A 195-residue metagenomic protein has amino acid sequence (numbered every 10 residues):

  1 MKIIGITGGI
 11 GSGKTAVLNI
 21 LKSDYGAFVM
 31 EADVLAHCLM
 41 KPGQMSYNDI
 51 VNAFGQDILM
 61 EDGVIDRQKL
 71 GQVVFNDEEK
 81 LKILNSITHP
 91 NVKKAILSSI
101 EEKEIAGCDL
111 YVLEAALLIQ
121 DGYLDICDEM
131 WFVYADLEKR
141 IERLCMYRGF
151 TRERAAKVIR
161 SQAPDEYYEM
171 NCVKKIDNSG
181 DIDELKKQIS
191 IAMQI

Functional and structural regions predicted by a protein language model:
I6: Hydrophobic anchor at the beta1->P-loop junction of P-loop NTPases
S12: ATP-binding Walker
T15: Walker A/P-loop
A27-M40: Short beta-strand-centered segment that lines the nucleotide-binding/catalytic pocket of NTP-utilizing
H37-C108: ATP-dependent small-molecule kinase phosphotransfer cores that center on conserved nucleotide phosphate-binding segments
I96, L124-D125, L137, M146 (+1 more regions): Small-molecule kinase domains that catalyze NTP-dependent phosphoryl transfer to phosphate-bearing small molecules
L97-I105, D109-Y147: ATP-dependent NMP and nucleoside kinases share a basic, alpha-helical "lid"
